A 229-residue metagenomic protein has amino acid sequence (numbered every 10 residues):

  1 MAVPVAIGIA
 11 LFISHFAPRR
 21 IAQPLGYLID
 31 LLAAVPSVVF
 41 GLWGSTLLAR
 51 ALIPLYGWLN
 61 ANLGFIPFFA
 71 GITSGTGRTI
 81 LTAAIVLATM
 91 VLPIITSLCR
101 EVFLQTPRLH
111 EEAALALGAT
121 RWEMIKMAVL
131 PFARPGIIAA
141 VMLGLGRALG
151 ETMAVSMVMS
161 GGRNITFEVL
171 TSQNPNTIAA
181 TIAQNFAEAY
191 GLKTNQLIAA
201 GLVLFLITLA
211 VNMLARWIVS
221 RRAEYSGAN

Functional and structural regions predicted by a protein language model:
M1-I29, L42, R216-E224: Transmembrane-helix boundary motif in ABC transporter permease subunits
A2-A10, A34, A84-L92, F132 (+6 more regions): Small-residue faces within membrane-embedded alpha-helices
S14-H15, T46, R50, P54 (+6 more regions): Transmembrane helix-loop junction
R19, P54, W58, N62 (+4 more regions): Transmembrane helix-loop junctions in multipass membrane proteins, especially transporters and channels
L31, V35, I95-C99, F103-T106 (+2 more regions): Transmembrane alpha-helices
F40-T89, S160, V169-L170: Membrane-interfacial helix termini and adjacent extracytoplasmic/periplasmic loops of multi-pass transporters
I72, V155-F205: Interhelical loop and adjacent transmembrane-helix boundary motif in polytopic membrane transport permeases
R100-R108, L115, A183-N229: C-terminal transmembrane helix and the adjacent membrane-cytosol boundary/short C-terminal tail of inner/organellar
